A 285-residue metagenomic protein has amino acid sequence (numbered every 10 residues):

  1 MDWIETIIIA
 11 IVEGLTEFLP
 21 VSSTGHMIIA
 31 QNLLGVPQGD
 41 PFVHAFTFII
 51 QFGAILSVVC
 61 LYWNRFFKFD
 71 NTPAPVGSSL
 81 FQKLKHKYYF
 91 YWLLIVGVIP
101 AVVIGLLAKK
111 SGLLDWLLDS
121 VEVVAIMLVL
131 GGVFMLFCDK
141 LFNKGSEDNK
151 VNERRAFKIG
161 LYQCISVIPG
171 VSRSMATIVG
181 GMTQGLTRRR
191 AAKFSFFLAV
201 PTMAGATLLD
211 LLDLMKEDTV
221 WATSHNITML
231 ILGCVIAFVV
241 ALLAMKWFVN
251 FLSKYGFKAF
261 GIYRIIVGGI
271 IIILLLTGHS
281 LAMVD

Functional and structural regions predicted by a protein language model:
M1-D285: Multi-pass membrane proteins that catalyze or facilitate reactions on polyprenyl-/lipid-phosphate substrates and their
